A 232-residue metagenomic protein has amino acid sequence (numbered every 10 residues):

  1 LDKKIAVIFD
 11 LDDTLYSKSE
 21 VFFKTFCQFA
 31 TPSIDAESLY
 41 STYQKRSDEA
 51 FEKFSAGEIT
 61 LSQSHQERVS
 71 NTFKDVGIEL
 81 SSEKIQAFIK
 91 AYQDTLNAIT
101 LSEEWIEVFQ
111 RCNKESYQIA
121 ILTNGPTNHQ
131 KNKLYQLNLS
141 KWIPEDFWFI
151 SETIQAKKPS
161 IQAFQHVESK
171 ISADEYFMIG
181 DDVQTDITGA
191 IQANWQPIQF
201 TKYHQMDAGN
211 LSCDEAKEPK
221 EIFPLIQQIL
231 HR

Functional and structural regions predicted by a protein language model:
L1-I5, Q110, P126-R232: Asp-based, Mg2+/Mn2+-dependent phosphohydrolase catalytic module
L1-K45, D75: Active-site neighborhood of HAD-like aspartate-dependent phosphohydrolases
D10-D12, S17, N124, D181 (+1 more regions): Acidic active-site catalytic centers that drive phospho-/nucleotidyl reactions and related ester hydrolyses
E20, K24, Q66-E67, I161 (+1 more regions): A structural signal for well-ordered alpha-helical segments within the folded catalytic domains of diverse enzymes
F23-C27, S62-S70, T127, K131: An amphipathic alpha-helix signature
P32-Y43, D75-F88, K141-E145: Short, surface-exposed acidic
E49-K90: A metal-dependent, Asp-based hydrolase signature
A87-F88, T95-T100, W105-N138, F147-S151: Substrate-recognition element of Asp-dependent hydrolases with the DxDx(T/V) motif
